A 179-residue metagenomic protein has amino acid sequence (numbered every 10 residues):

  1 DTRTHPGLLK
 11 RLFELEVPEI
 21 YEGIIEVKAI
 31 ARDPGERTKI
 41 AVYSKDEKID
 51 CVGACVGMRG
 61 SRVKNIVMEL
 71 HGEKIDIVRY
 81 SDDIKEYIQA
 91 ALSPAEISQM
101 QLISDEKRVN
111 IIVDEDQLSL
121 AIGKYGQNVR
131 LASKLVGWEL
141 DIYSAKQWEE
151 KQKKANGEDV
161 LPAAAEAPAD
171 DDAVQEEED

Functional and structural regions predicted by a protein language model:
D1-D179: RNA-contacting regions in translation and RNA-metabolism proteins, encompassing KH/S1 modules where present
